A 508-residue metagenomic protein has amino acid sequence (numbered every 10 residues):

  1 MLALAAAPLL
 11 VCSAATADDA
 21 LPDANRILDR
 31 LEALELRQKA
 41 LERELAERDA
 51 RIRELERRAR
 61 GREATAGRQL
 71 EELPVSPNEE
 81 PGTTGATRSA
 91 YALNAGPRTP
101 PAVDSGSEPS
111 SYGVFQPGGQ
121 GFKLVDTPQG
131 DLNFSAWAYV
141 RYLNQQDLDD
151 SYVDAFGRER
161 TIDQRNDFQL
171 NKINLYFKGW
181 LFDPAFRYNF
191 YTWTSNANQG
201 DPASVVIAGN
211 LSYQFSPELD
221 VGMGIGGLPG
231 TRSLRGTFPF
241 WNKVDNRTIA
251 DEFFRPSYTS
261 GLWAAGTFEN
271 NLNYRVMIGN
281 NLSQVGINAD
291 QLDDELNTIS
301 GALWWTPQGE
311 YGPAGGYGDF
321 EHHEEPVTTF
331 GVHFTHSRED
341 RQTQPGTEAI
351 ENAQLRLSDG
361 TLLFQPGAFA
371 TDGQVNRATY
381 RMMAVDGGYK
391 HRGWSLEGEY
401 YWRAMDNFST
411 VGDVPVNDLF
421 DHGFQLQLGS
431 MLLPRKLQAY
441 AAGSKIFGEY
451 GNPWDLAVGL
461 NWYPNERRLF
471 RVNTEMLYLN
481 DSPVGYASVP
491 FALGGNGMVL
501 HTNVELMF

Functional and structural regions predicted by a protein language model:
L2-V11: Bacterial N-terminal signal peptides
A15-Y139, Q146-D149, N271, W305 (+2 more regions): N-terminal periplasmic/intermembrane-space "pro-region" immediately following the signal or transit peptide
P22-N25, R165, A378: Residues at secondary-structure transition points
R26-D29, T298, V499: N-terminal amphipathic/basic helix or basic patch
S107, H323-F508: Outer-membrane beta-barrel pore domains
F115, R255-P256, A378-T379: A short catalytic or substrate-binding loop motif that flags glycine-/basic-rich loops and adjacent residues that bind
G119-Q284, Q291-Y311, Y317-D340, F420 (+3 more regions): Outer membrane beta-barrel
